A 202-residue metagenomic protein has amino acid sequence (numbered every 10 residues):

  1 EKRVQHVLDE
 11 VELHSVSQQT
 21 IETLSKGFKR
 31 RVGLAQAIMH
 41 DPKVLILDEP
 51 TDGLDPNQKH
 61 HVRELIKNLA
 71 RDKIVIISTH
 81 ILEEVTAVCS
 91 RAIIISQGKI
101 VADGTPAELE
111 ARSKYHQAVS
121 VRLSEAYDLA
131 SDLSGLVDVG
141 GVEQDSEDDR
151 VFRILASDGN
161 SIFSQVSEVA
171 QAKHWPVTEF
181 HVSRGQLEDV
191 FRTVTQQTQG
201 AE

Functional and structural regions predicted by a protein language model:
E1-S96, V101-A102: ABC transporter nucleotide-binding domains
L8, A35, E110, F191-R192: Conserved protein kinase catalytic domain
L13, L24, A102, E125 (+2 more regions): Residue-level signature of the cytosolic catalytic core of signaling kinases
T23, D148-D149, G185: Positions that flank functional sites
R31, V62-R63, A130, F163 (+1 more regions): A general structural signal for well-ordered alpha-helical segments in protein cores
H60, D138-E143, P176-H181: A short linear hydrophobic-aromatic micro-motif
R63-S157: ABC transporter nucleotide-binding domain
S157-E202: C-terminal coupling/interaction segments
